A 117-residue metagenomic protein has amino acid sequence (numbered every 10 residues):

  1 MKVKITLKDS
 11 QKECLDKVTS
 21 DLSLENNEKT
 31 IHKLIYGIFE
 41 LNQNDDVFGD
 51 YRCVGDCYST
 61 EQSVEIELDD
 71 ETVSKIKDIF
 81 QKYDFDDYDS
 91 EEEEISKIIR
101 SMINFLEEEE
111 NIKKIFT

Functional and structural regions predicted by a protein language model:
M1-L7, E13-K17, D21, Q81-S90: A cross-kingdom feature marking solvent-exposed beta-strand/loop segments within repeated, beta-rich binding/scaffold
K8-D9, E25, D69: Short helix-coil-helix linker/hinge
E13, K17, K33, D78 (+1 more regions): Charged/polar, solvent-exposed surface patches and flexible loops
L24-D50, D87-T117: Short, basic amphipathic alpha-helical segments that act as recognition/interaction helices in nucleic-acid-binding
E40-Y83, E108-T117: Short, positively charged interaction helices/loops
